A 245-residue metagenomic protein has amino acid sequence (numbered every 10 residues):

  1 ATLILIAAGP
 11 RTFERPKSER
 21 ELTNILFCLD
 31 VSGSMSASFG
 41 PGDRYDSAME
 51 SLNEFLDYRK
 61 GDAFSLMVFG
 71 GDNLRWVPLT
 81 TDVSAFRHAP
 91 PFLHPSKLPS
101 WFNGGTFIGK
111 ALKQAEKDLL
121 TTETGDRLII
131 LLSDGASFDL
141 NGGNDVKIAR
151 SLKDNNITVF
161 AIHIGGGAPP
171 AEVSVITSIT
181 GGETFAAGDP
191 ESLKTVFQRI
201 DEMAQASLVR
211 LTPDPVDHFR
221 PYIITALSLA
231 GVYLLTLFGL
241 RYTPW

Functional and structural regions predicted by a protein language model:
A1-E19, A206-W245: C-terminal signal-anchor/stop-transfer transmembrane helix together with its immediate cytosolic, Lys/Arg-enriched
A1-I25, V31-Y58: An amphipathic, basic-hydrophobic helix/alpha-beta surface used to engage anionic, phosphate-rich ligands or surfaces
R20-L26, E50, G61-F64, L74 (+2 more regions): Extracytoplasmic
N24-D30, A63-V68, A85-A89, F107 (+2 more regions): Soluble periplasmic/extracytoplasmic beta-strand elements of cell-envelope proteins
M35-G42, N73-W76, L93-G105, G135-F138 (+3 more regions): Second-shell loop/turn segments in exported
P41, K60-S96, E116-L120, L140-N144 (+2 more regions): Short beta-strand-loop
S100-N103, E116, T124-L128, S133-T180 (+1 more regions): VWA/integrin I-like adhesion module and closely mimicked acidic/polar interface patches used
G167-R210: Von Willebrand factor A/integrin I-like adhesion domains
